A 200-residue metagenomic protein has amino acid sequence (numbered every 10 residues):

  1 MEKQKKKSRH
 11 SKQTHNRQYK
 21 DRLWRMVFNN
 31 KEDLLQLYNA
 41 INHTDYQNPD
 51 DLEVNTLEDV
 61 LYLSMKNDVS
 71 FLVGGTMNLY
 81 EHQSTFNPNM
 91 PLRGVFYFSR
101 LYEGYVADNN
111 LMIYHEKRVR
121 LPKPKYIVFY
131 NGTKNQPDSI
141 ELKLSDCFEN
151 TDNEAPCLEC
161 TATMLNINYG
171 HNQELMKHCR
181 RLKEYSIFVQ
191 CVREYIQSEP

Functional and structural regions predicted by a protein language model:
M1-P200: Elongated, amphipathic alpha-helical interaction scaffolds
